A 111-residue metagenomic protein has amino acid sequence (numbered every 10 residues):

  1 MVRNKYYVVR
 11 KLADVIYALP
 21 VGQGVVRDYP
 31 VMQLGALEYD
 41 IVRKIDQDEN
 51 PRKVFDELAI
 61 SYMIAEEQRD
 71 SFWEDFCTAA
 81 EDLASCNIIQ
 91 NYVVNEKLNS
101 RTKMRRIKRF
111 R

Functional and structural regions predicted by a protein language model:
M1-D14, R111: Hydrophobic packing positions characteristic of elongated beta-solenoid/beta-helix-type spike/fiber shafts
V2, A18-P20, Y62: Residue-level detector of functional hotspots within protein domains
K5-V9, L19, F55-E57: Generic detector of short, locally flexible boundary/turn motifs and exposed helical patches
V9-D40: Short alpha-helical segments that sit at the start of domains
P30-R111: Long, charge-rich, low-complexity alpha-helical segments
